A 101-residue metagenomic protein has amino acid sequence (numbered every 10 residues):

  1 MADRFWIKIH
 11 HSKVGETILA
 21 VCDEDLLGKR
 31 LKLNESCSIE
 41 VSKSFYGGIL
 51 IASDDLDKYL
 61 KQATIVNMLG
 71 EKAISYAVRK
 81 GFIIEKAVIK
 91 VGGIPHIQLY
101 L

Functional and structural regions predicted by a protein language model:
M1-K58, I97-L101: Conserved mixed alpha/beta catalytic, RNA-binding, or beta-rich assembly cores of soluble enzyme, regulatory
A63-Y100: Short, compact, well-ordered microdomains
